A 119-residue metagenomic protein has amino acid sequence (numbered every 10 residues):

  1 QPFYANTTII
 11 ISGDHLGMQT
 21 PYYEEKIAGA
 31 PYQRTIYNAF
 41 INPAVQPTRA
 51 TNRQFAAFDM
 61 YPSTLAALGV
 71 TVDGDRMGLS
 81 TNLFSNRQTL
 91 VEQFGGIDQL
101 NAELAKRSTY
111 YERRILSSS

Functional and structural regions predicted by a protein language model:
Q1-S119: Solvent-exposed soluble domains appended to multi-pass membrane proteins
